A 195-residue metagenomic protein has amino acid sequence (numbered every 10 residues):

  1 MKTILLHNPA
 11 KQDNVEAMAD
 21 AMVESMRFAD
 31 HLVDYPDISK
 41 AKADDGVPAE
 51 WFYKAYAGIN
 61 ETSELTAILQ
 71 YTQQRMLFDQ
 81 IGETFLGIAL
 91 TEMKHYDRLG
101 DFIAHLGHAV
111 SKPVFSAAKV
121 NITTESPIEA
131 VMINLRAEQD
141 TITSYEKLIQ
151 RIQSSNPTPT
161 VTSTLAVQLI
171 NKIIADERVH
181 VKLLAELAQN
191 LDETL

Functional and structural regions predicted by a protein language model:
K2-L195: Non-heme di-metal
